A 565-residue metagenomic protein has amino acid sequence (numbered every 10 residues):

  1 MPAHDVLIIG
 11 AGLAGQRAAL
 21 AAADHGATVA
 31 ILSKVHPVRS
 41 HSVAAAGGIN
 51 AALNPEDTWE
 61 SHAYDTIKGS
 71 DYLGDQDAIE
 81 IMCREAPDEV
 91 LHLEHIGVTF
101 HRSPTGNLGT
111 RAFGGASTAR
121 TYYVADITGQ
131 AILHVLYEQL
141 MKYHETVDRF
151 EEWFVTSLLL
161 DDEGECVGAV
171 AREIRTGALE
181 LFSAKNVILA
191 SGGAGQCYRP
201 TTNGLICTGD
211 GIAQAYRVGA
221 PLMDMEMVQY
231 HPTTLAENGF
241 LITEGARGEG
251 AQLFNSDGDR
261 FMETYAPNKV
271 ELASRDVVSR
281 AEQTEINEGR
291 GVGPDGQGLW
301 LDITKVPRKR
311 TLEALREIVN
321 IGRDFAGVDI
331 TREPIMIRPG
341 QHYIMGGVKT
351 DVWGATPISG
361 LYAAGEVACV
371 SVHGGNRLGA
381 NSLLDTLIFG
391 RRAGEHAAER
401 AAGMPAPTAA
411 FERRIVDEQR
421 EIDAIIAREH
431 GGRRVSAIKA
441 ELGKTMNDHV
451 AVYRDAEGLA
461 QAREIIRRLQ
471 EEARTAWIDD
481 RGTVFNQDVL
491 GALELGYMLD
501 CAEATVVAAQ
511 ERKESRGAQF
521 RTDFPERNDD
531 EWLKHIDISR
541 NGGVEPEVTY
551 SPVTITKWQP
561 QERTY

Functional and structural regions predicted by a protein language model:
M1-H4, A21, H25-A27, H36-V38 (+11 more regions): Glycine- and aromatic-enriched mobile tails/lids
V6-I31: N-terminal Rossmann-like FAD-binding beta1-loop-alpha1 element of flavoenzymes
I8, G12-L13, H36, I127 (+1 more regions): Residue-level detector of alpha-helix initiation sites
P37, Q214, A220-T331, H396-A402 (+2 more regions): An anion/pyrophosphate-binding glycine-rich loop and adjacent beta-alpha core in soluble alpha-beta enzymes
A51-M82: Glycine-rich active-site loop/strand segments that organize a redox cofactor
G74-P87, T121-E138, F150, T201-G209 (+3 more regions): Short beta-strand to alpha-helix junction loop
E94-A178, S183, A190, H231-N238 (+1 more regions): Conserved redox-cofactor binding core of oxidoreductases
N186-F240, G293, A380-H396: Glycine-rich loop(s) and the adjacent beta-strand/alpha-helix scaffold that form part
